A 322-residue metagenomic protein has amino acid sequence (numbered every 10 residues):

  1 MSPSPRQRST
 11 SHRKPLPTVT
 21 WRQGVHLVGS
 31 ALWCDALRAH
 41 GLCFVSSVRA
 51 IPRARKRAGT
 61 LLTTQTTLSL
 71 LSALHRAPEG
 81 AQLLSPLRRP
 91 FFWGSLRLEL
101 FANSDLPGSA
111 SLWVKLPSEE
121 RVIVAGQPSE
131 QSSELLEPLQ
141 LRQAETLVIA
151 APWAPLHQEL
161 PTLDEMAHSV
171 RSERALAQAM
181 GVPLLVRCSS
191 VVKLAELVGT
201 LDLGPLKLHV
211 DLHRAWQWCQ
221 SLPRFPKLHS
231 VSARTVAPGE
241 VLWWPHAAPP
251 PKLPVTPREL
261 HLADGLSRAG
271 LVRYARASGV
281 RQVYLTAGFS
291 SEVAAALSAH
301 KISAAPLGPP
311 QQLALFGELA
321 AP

Functional and structural regions predicted by a protein language model:
S2-R13, L203, W218, L222-P322: C-terminal regulatory/interaction regions
T10-R38, L42, V48-L185, V192: His/Asp/Glu-rich metal-coordinating catalytic cores of metallo-dependent phosphodiesterases/hydrolases acting on
D35-L37, L84-L87, F101-N103, H209-H213 (+2 more regions): Conserved beta-strand termini and adjacent loop/short-helix elements that scaffold enzyme active sites in alpha/beta
A36-L37, V48, T64-T66, A125-Q127 (+5 more regions): Structural motif
R53, L68-A73, L156, L194-E196 (+3 more regions): Short, charged/polar "capping" segments at the starts of alpha-helices and the immediately preceding loops
L62-Q65, G80-S85, G204-H213, K301-P310: Short hydrophobic/aromatic-enriched beta-strand-loop microsegments
L139-R142, E165, T200-P205, A299-I302: Short, solvent-exposed amphipathic alpha-helical segments in soluble enzyme and RNA/protein-processing domains
E165-P238: Hard-cation-handling environments
